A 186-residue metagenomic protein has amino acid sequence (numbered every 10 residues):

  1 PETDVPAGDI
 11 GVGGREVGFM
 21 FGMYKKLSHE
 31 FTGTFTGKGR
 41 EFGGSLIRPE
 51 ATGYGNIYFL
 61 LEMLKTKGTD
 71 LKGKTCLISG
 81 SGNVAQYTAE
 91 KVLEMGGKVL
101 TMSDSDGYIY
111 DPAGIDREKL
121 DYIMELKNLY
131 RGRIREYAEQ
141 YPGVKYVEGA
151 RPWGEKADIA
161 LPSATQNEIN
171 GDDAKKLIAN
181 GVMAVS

Functional and structural regions predicted by a protein language model:
P1, T36, S103, I178-A179: Short acidic (Asp/Glu) and glycine-rich catalytic loops that position anionic groups and cofactors
P1-L46: N-terminal ligand-binding/catalytic initiation module
T3-V5, T32, T75-C76, G97-T101 (+3 more regions): Structural motif
D9, S45, P49, L77 (+3 more regions): Glycine- and other small-residue-rich loops at beta-strand/loop junctions that grip anionic moieties
K26, L61-T66, Q166, K175: Conserved helix-loop functional segments at active or binding sites
G39, G43-R151: Glycine-rich phosphate/diphosphate-binding loop of Rossmann-like nucleotide-binding domains
G149-R151, K156-I159: Mobile, glycine- and charge-enriched loop segments and immediately flanking short secondary-structure elements within
A157-S186: ADP-ribose/adenylate-binding Rossmann-like module
